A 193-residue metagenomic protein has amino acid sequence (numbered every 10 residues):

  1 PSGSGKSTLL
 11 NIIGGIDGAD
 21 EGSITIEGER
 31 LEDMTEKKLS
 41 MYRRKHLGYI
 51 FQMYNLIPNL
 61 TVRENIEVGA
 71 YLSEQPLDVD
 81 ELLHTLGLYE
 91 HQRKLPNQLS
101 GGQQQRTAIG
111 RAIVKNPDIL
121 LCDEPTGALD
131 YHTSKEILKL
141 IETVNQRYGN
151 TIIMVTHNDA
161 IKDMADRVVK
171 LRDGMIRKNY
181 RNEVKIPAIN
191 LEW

Functional and structural regions predicted by a protein language model:
P1-M164, K170: ABC family nucleotide-binding domain
M175-W193: Conserved beta-strand-loop-alpha-helix hinge in the C-terminal portion of ABC ATPase nucleotide-binding domains
